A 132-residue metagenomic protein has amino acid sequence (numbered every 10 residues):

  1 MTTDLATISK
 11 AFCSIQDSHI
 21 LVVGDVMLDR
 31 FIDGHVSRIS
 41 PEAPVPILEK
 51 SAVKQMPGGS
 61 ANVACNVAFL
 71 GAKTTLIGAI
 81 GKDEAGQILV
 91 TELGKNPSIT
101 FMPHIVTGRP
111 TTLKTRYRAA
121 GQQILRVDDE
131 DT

Functional and structural regions predicted by a protein language model:
M1-S14: Short coil-to-helix leader/linker segments, especially the first N-terminal amphipathic alpha-helix with its helix
L5, D17-I20, L28-T132: Conserved N-terminal subdomain of the carbohydrate kinase-like
V23: Generic enzyme active-site microenvironment
